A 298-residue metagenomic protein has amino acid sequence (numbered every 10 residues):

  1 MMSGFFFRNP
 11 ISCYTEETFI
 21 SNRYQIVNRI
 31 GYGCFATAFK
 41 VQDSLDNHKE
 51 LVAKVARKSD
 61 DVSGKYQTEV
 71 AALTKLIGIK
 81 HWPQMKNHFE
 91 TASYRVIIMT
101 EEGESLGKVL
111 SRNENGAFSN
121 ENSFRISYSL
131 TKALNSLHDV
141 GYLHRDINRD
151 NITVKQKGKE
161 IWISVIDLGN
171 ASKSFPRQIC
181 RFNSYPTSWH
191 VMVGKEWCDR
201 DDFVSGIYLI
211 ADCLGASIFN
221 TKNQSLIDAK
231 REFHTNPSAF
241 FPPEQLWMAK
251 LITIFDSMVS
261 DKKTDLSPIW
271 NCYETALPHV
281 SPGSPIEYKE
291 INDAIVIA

Functional and structural regions predicted by a protein language model:
M1-F19, V27: Juxta-kinase regulatory segment immediately upstream of eukaryotic protein kinase catalytic domains
F35-E69: ATP-binding glycine-rich loop module of kinase domains
A71-K80: Structural motif at the C-terminus of the N-lobe alphaC helix and the adjacent alphaC-beta4 loop of the Hanks-type
Q84-R95: Short beta-strand micro-motifs within the conserved protein kinase catalytic domain, predominantly in the N-lobe
E102-R112: Structural motif in protein kinase domains
I126-S127: Activation segment signature within eukaryotic-like protein kinase domains
H138-Q156: Catalytic-loop of the protein kinase fold
D150-Y185: Activation segment/activation loop of eukaryotic-type protein kinase catalytic domains
